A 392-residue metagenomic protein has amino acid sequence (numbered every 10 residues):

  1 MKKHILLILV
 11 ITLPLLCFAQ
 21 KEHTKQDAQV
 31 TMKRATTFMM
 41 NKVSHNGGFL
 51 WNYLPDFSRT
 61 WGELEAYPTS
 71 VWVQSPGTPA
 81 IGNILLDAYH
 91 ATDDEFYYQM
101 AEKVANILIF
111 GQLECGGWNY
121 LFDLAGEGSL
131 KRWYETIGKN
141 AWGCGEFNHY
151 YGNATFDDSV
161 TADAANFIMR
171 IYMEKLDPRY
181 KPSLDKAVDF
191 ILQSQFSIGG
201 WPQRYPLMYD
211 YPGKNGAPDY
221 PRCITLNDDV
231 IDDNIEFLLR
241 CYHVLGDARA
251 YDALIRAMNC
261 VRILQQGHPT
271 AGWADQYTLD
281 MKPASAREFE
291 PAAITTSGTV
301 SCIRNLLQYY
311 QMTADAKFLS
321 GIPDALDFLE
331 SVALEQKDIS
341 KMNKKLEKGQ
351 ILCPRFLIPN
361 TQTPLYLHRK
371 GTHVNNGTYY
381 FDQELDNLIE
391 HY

Functional and structural regions predicted by a protein language model:
H4-P14: Sec-dependent N-terminal signal peptides
L15-A19: Sec/Tat signal peptide C-region and signal peptidase I cleavage site
Q20-K33, Y89-E102, Y172-D185, Y242-I255 (+1 more regions): Structural helix-adjacent loops and short alpha-helical linkers that scaffold large soluble proteins
Q26-G47: Mature N-terminal segment immediately following signal peptide/propeptide cleavage in secreted/periplasmic
V43-E236, Y251-D252, Q265-A293, E335-Y392: Extended ligand-binding groove/face enriched in aromatic
K186, N234, R240-C241, R249-R262 (+1 more regions): Extracytoplasmic, non-cytosolic globular domains
I294, T299: The feature captures the conserved acid-bearing segment of alpha/beta-hydrolase catalytic domains
